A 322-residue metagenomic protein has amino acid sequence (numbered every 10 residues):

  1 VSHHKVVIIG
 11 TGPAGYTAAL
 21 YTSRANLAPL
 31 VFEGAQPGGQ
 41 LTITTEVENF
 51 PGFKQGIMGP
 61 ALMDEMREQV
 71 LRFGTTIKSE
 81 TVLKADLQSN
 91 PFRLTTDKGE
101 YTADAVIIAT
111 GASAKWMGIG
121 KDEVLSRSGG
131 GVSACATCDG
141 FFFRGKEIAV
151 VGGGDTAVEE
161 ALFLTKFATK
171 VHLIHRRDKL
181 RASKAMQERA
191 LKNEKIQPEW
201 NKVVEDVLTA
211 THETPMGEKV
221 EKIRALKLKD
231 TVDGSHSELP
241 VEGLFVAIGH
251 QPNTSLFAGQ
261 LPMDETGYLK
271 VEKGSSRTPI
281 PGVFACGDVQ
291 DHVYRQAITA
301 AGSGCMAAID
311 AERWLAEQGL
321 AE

Functional and structural regions predicted by a protein language model:
H3-K5, S79-E80, R144-K146, N201 (+1 more regions): Phosphate-coordination loops involved in phosphoryl transfer and adenosine-cofactor binding
H4-F73, V158-K184, D264: Beta1-alpha1 glycine-rich phosphate/pyrophosphate-binding loop at the start of Rossmann-like nucleotide-binding domains
T11, G34, T137, G153 (+3 more regions): Cofactor-binding loop segments of dinucleotide-utilizing enzymes, especially the Rossmann-like FAD- and NAD(P)+-binding
G12-P13, Q36, A112-A114, D155-T156 (+1 more regions): Residue-level detector of alpha-helix initiation sites
V70-T96, Y101-A103, T165-K273, R313-E322: A Rossmann-like FAD-binding core segment of flavoenzymes
I77-F141: Glycine/small-residue-rich loop that forms an oxyanion/phosphate-binding "nest" at active or ligand-binding sites
S113, E123-F142, V246-Y294, S303-M306 (+1 more regions): FAD-site-proximal beta/loop scaffold in flavoenzymes
